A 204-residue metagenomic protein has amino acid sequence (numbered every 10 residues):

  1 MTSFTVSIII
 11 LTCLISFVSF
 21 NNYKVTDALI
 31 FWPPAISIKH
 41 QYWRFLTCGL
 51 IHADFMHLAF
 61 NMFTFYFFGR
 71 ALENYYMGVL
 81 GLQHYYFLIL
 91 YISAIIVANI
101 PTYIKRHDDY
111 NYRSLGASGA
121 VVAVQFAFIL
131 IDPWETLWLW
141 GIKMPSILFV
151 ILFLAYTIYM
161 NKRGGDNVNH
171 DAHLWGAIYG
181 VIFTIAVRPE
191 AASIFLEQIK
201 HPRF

Functional and structural regions predicted by a protein language model:
M1-F204: A detector for small-residue-rich transmembrane helices and their helix-helix packing motifs
